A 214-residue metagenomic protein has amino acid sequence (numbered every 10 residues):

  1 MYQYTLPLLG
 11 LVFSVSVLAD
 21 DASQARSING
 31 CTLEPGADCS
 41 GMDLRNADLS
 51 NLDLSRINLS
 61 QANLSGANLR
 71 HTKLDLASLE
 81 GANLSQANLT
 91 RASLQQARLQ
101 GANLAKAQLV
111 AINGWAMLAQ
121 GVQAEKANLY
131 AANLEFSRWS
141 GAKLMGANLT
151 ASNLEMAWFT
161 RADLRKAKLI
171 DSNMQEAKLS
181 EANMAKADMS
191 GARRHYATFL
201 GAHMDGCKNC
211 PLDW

Functional and structural regions predicted by a protein language model:
Y2-L8: Sec-dependent signal peptide recognition, specifically the positively charged N-region followed immediately by
S14-S16: N-terminal signal peptide c-region/cleavage motif recognized by signal peptidases
D20-W214: Tandem repeat scaffolds
